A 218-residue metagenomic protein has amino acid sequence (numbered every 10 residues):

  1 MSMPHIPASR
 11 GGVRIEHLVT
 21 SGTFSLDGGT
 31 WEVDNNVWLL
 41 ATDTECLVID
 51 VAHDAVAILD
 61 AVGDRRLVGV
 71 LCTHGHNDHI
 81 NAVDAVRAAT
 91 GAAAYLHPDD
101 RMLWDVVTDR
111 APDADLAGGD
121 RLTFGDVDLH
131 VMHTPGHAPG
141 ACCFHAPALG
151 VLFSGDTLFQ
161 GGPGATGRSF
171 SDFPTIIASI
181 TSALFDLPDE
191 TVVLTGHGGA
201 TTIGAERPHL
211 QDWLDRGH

Functional and structural regions predicted by a protein language model:
M1-M3: C-terminal regulatory/interaction regions
R10-R65, C143-S154: Conserved beta-strand hairpin/beta-sheet module of binuclear metal-dependent hydrolase folds, prominently
G28-T30, D113, H133-P135: Short Gly/Pro-enriched turn/cap motifs at secondary-structure boundaries
E32-V33, C46, V51-D128, P208-R216: Active-site HxH/HxHxD metal-binding segment of metal-dependent hydrolases
L39-L40, L96, T123-F124, F144-A146 (+1 more regions): Conserved hydrophobic "DFG−1" position in protein kinase catalytic cores
C46, R110, D128, P139-H218: Metallo-beta-lactamase
V70-I80, M132-A141, L194-A200: Histidine-centered catalytic micro-motifs
V86, L122, L129-T134, F144 (+1 more regions): Hydrophobic packing within well-folded, soluble alpha/beta domains
